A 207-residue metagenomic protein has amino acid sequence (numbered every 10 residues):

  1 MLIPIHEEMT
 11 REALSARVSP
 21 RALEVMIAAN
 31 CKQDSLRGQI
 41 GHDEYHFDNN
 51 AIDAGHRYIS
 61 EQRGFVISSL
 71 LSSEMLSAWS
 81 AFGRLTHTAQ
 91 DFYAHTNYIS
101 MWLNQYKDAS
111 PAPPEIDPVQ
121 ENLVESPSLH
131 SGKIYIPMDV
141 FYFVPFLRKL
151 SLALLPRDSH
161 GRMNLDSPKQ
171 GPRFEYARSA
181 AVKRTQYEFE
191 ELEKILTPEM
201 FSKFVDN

Functional and structural regions predicted by a protein language model:
M1-G83, T88, Y98-N207: N-terminal, motif-rich segments that launch catalysis or mediate targeting to/interaction with membranes, typified by
D91: Short Cys/His-based metal-binding microdomains
